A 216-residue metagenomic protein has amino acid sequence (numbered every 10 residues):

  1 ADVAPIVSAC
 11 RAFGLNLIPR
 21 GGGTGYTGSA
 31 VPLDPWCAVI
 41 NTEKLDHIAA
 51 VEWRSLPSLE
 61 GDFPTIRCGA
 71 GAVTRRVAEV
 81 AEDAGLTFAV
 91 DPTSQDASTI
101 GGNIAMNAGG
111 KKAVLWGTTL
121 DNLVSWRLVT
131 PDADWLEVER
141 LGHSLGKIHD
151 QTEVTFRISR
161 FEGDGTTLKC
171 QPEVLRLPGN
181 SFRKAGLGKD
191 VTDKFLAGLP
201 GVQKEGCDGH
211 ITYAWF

Functional and structural regions predicted by a protein language model:
A1-L45: Glycine-rich N-terminal segment of FAD-binding domains in flavoprotein oxidoreductases, spanning the beta-loop-helix
I48-S58, I66-F216: FAD-binding subdomain of flavoenzyme oxidoreductases
